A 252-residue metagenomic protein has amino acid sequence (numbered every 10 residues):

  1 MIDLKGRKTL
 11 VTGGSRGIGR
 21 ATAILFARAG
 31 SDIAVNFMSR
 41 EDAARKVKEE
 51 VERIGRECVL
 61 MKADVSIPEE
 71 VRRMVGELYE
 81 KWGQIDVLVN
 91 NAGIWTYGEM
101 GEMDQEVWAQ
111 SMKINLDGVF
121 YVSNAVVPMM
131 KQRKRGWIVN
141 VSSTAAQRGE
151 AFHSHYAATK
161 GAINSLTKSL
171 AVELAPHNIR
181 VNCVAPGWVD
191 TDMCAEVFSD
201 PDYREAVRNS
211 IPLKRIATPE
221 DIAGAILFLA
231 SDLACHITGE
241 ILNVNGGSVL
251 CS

Functional and structural regions predicted by a protein language model:
S15-R16: Conserved glycine-rich cofactor-binding loop
E99-M100, D104-M112, V207: Substrate-binding pocket helix/loop in short-chain dehydrogenase/reductase
G101, R148-S154, P176-H177, K214 (+1 more regions): Active-site loop immediately N-terminal to the catalytic Tyr-X3-Lys motif of short-chain dehydrogenase/reductase
S123, T159, T167: Active-site helix of classical SDR
P128, V172-P176, C235: Alpha-helical segment proximal to the catalytic Tyr-Lys
S143: Residue(s) in the substrate-gating loop at a strand-loop-helix junction that position the organic substrate next
R148, I226-L227, T238-S252: Short C-terminal tail/terminal secondary-structure segment of NAD(P)H-dependent dehydrogenase/reductase domains
